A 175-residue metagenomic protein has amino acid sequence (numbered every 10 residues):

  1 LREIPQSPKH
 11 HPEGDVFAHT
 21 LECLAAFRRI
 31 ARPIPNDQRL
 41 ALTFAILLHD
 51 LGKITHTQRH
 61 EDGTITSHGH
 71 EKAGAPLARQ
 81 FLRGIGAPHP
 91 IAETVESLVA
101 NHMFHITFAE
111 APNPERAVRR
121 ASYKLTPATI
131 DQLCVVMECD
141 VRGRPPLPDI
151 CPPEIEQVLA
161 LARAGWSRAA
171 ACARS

Functional and structural regions predicted by a protein language model:
L1-L24, I54-T64: Active-site flanking loop/helix segments enriched in acidic
K9, E22, H105, S122-T126 (+2 more regions): Short amphipathic alpha-helical patches
F17, L21, K72, P152: Electropositive phosphate-/nucleotide-binding environments in soluble metabolic enzymes
H19, L47, I91, V95 (+1 more regions): General structural feature for long, well-ordered alpha-helical segments within catalytic domains of soluble enzymes
R28-P146: Divalent metal-dependent catalytic cores for phosphoryl transfer on phosphate-bearing substrates
A109-E110, P114-R116, V135, V141-S175: Terminal helices and disordered tails flanking the catalytic cores of nucleotide-processing hydrolases
